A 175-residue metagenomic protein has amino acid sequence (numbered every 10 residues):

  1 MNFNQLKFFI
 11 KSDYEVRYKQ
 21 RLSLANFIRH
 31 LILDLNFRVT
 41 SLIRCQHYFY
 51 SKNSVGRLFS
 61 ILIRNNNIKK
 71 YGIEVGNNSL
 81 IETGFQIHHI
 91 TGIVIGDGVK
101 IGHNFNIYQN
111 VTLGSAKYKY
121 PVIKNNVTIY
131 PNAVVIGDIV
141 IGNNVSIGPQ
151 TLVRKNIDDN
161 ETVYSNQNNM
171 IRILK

Functional and structural regions predicted by a protein language model:
M1-Y71, K175: Terminal amphipathic alpha-helical/low-complexity segments used for targeting or macromolecular assembly
Y71, G76-N77, E82-T83, H88-T91 (+13 more regions): Left-handed beta-helix
